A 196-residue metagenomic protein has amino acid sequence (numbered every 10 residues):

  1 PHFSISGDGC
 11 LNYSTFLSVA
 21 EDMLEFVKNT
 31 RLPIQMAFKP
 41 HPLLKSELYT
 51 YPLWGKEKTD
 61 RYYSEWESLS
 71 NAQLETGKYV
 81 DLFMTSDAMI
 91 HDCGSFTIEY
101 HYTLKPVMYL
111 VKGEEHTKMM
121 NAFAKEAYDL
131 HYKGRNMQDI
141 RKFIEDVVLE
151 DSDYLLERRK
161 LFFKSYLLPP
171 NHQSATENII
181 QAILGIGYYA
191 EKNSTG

Functional and structural regions predicted by a protein language model:
P1-T59, L149, L168-E177: Conserved catalytic-core segment of nucleotide-activated headgroup transferases in glycan assembly
F3-G7, H41-K45, V80-D81, S95-T97 (+2 more regions): Short, solvent-exposed loop/turn segments at secondary-structure junctions
Y51-I98: Donor nucleotide-activated moiety binding/catalytic core segment of transferases that use nucleotide-activated donors
W54, S95-L167: Catalytic binding pocket for nucleotide-activated donors in carbohydrate/polymer assembly enzymes
V80, M84-T85, I90-H91, M119-N121 (+3 more regions): Catalytic cores of nucleotide-enabled group-transfer and carboxylate-activating enzymes in metabolic and assembly-line
N171-G196: C-terminal alpha-helical cap of glycosyltransferases
